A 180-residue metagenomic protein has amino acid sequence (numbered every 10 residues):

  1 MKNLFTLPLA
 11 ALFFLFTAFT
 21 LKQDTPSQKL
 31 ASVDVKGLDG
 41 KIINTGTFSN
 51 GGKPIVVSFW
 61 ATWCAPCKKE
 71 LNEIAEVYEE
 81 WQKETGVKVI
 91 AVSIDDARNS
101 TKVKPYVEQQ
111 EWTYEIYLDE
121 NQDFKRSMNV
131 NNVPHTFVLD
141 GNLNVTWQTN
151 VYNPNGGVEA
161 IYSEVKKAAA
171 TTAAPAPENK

Functional and structural regions predicted by a protein language model:
M1-K36, W147-T149, G156, T171-K180: N-terminal targeting signals for export/organelle localization
D34-I55: A short beta-strand-turn-helix
G52-I55, W60-W63, D96, N132: Short pre-active-site segment immediately N-terminal to redox-active cysteine/selenocysteine motifs in thiol-based
V56-V57, V89, T136: Hydrophobic beta-strand anchors of alpha/beta hydrolase catalytic cores
C64-K68: Short, thiol/selenol-centered motifs that function as redox-active sites or metal-ligating centers
K69-Q110, N121-S127: Structural microenvironment flanking redox-active thiols in thiol-disulfide oxidoreductases
Y106-W112, E120-K166: Thiol/disulfide oxidoreductase modules built on the thioredoxin-like
